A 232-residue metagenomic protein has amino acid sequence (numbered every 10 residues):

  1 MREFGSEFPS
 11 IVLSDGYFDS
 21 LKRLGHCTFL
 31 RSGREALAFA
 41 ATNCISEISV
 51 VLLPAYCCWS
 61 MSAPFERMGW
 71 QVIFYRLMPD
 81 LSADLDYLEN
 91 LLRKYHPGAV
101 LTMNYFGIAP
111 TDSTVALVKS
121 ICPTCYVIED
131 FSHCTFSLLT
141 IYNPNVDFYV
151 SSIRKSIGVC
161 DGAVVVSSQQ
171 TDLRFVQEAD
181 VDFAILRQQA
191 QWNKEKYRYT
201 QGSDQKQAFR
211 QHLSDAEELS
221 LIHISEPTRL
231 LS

Functional and structural regions predicted by a protein language model:
R2-L13: S-adenosyl-L-methionine
I11-H26, A41-I121: PLP-dependent aminotransferase-like
S20-R23, S62-R67, S137-V146, R198-K206 (+1 more regions): Short loop/helix-cap segments at secondary-structure boundaries that form the rim of catalytic
T28-E35: Conserved SAM-binding loop and adjacent beta-strand
A36, V51, H223-I224: Adenylate-forming
D80-F175: Active-site phosphate-binding strand-loop segment of PLP-dependent enzymes
Q170-L221: Active-site C-terminal subdomain of aminotransferase-like
I222-S232: Single conserved hydrophobic/aromatic residue that forms the stacking wall/gate of nucleotide- or nucleobase-binding
